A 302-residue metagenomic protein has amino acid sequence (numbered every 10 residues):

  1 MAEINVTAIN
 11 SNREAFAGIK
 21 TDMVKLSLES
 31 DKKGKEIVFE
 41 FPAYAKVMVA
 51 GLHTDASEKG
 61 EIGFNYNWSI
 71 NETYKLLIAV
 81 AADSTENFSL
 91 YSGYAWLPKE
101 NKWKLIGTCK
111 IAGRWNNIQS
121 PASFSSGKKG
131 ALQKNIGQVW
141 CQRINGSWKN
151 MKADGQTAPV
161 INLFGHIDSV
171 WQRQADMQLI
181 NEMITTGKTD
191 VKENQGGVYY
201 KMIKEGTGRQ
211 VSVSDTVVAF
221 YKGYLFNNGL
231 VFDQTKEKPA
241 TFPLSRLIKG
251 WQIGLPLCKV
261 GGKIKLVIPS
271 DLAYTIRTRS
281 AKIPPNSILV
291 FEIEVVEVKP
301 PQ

Functional and structural regions predicted by a protein language model:
M1-D55, G63, W148-N150, T157-V160: Secretory/extracellular carbohydrate-interaction modules and structurally similar beta-sandwich "look-alikes"
M1-S11, S123-M183: Activation corresponds to long, low-complexity, non-globular regions
E3-N5, T73-A79, S92-Y94, K265-V267 (+1 more regions): Residues within well-ordered beta-strands of beta-sheet-rich folds
H53-K75, G261: Short, aromatic/His-centered strand-loop micro-motif at the edge of beta-sheets
W68-L105: Carbohydrate-binding surfaces in secreted/extracellular proteins
E100-A112, M151, V231-Q234: Local beta-strand/beta-hairpin segments that build beta-sheet-rich folds
L105-Q133: Flexible glycan-contacting loops in extracellular carbohydrate-active proteins
L163-Q302: Cross-family detector of peptidyl-prolyl cis-trans isomerase
